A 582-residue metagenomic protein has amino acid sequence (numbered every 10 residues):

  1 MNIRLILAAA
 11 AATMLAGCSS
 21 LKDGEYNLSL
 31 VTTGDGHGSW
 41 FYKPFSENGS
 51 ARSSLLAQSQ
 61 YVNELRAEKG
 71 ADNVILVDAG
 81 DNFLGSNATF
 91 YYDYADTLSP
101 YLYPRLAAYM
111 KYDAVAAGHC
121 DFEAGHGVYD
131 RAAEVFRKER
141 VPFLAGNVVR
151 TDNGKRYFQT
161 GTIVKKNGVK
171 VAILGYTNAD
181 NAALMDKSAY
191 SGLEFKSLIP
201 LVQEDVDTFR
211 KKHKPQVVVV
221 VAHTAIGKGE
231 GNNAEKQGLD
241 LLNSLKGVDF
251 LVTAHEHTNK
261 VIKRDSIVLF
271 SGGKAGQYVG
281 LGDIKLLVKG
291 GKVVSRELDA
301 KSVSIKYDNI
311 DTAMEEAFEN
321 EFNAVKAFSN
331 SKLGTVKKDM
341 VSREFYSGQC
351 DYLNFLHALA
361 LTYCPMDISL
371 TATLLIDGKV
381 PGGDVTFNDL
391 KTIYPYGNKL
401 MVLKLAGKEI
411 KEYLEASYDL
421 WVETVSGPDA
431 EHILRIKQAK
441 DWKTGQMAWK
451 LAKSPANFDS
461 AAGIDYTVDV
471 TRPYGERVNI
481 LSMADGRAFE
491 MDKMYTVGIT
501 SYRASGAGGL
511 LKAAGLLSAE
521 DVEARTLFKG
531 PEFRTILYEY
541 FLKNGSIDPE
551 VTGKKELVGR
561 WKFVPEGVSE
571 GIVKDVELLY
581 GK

Functional and structural regions predicted by a protein language model:
M1-I6: Bacterial N-terminal signal peptides that target proteins for export
A10-S19: Hydrophobic h-region of N-terminal signal peptides that target proteins for export in Gram-negative bacteria
S19-Y307, S347-L359, S369, F528: Acidic, metal/ion-coordinating pockets
L21-S29, T33, G38-N48, R52-E64 (+5 more regions): Catalytic centers of hydrolytic enzymes
